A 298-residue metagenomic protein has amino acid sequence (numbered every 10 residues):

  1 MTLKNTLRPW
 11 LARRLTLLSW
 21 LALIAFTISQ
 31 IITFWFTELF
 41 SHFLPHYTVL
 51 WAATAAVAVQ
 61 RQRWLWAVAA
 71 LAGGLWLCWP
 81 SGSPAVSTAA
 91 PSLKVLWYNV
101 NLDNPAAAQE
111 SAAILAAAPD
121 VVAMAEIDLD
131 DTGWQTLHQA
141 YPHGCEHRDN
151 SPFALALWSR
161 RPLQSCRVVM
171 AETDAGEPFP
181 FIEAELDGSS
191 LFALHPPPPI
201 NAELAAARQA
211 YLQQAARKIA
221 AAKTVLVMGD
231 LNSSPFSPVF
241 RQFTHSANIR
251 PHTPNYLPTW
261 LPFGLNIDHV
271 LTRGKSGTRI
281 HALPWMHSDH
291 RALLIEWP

Functional and structural regions predicted by a protein language model:
T2-L137: N-terminal, active-site-proximal structural segment of metallo-dependent hydrolase catalytic domains
V95, N101-L115, E126-P298: Soluble catalytic domains of enzymes that build or remodel membrane lipids, polysaccharides, and related
